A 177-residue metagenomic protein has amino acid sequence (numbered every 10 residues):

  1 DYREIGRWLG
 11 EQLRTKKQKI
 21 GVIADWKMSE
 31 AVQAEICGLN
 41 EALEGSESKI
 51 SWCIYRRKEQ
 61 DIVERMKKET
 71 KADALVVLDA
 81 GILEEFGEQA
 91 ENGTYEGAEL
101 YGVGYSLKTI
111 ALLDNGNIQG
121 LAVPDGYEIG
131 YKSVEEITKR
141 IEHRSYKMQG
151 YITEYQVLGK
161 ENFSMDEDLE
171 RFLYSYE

Functional and structural regions predicted by a protein language model:
D1-G21, Y105-T109, P124-H143: Hydrophobic alpha-helical segments within soluble ligand-binding/sensing domains
I5-L9, E30-I50, E85: Short, solvent-exposed amphipathic alpha-helices that sit in or adjacent to ligand/effector-binding or catalytic
T15, G45-E47, Y95, N115-G116: Short, well-ordered coil/turn elements that cap or connect secondary structure elements
K17-Q18, T70-A72, I118: Short, high-confidence coil segments that cap the C-terminus of an alpha-helix and link into the following beta-strand
G21-E30: Short beta-strand->loop
L39, Y55-L112: Hydrophobic alpha-helical
G116-V123: Rossmann-fold dehydrogenase core element
E128-E177: Hinge/cleft segment of the Venus flytrap/periplasmic-binding protein
